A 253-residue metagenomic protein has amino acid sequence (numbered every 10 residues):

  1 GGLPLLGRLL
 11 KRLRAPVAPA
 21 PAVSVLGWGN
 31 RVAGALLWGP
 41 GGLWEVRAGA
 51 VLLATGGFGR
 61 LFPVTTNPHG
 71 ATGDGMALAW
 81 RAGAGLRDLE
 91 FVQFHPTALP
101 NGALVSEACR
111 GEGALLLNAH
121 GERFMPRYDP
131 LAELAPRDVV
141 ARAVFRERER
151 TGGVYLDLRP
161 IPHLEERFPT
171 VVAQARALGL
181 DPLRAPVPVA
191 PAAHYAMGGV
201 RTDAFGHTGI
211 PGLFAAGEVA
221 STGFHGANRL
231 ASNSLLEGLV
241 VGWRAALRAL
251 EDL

Functional and structural regions predicted by a protein language model:
G1-K11, V17-A18, T65-G73, A98-G102 (+2 more regions): Short beta-strand to alpha-helix junction loop
G1-R47: Feature captures the FAD/FMN-dependent oxidoreductase FAD-binding
A18-R31, T170-A220: A glycine-rich dinucleotide-binding beta-alpha-beta segment and adjacent secondary-structure elements that constitute
G41-A50, T208-G212: Core beta-strand elements of the Rossmann-like FAD/NAD(P) dinucleotide-binding domain in flavoenzyme oxidoreductases
A50-A103, N233-W243: Glycine-rich loop(s) and the adjacent beta-strand/alpha-helix scaffold that form part
L78, A84-V187, R248-L250: An anion/pyrophosphate-binding glycine-rich loop and adjacent beta-alpha core in soluble alpha-beta enzymes
T208-L253: Catalytic phosphate/nucleotide-handling subdomain of diverse soluble enzymes
